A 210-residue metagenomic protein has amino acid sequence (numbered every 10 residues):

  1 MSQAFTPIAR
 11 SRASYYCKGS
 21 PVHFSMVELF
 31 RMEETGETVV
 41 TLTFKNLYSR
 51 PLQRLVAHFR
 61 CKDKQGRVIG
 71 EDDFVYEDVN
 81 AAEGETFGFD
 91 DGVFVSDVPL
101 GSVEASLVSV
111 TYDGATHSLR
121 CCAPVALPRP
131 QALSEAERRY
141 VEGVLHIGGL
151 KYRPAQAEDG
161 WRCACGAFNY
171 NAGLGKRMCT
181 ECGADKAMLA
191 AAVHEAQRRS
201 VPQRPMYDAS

Functional and structural regions predicted by a protein language model:
M1-T43, L47, V125, R129-G148 (+1 more regions): Low-complexity, acidic Ser/Thr/Pro/Gly-rich terminal tails and inter-domain linkers that flank the onset of structured
F5, D72, G88-V141: Terminal connector regions
T35, N80-F87, L174: Solvent-exposed, conformationally flexible loop/turn segments
F44-N46, C61, V93, V110: Hydrophobic beta-strand positions in extracellular immunoglobulin-like domains
S49-R67, V108: Short acidic, flexible loop segments centered on an aromatic residue
G70-E83: Solvent-exposed serine/threonine-rich low-complexity stretches and specific carbohydrate-binding patches
H117-S210: Cys/His-clustered metal-coordination modules, chiefly Zn-binding fingers
